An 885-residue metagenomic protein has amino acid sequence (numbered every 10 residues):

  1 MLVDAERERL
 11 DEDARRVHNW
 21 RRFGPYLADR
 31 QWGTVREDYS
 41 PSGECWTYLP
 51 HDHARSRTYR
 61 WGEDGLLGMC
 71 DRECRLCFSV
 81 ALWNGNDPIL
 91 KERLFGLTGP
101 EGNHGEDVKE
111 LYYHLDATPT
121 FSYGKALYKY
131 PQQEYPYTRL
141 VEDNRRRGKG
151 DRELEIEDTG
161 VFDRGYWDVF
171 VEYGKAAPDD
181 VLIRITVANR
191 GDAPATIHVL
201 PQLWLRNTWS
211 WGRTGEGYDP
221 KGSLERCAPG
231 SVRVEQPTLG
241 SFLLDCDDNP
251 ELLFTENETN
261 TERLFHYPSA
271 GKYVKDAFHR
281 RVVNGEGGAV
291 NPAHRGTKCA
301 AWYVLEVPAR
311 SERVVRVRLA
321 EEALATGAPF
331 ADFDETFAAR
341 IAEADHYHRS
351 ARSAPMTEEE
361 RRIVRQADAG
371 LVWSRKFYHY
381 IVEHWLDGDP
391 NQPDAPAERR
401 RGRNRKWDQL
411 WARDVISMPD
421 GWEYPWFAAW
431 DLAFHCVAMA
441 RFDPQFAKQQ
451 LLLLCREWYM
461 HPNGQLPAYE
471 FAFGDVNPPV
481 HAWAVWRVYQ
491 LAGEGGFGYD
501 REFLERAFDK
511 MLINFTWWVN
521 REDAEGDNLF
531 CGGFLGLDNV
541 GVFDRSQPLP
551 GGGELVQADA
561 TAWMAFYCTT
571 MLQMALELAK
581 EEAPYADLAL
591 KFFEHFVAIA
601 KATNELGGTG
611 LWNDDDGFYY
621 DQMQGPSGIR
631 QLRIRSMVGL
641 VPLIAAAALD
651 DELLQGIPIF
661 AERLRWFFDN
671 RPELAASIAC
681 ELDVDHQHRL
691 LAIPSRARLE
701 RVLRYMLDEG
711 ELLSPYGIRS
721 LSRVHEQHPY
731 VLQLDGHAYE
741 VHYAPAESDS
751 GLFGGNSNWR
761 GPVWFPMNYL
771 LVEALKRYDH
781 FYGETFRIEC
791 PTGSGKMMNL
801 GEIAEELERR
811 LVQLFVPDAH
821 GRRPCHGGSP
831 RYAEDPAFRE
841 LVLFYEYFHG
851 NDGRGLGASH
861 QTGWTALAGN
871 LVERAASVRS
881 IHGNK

Functional and structural regions predicted by a protein language model:
L2-S56, A81-K885: Acidic, mature catalytic/reactive cores of soluble proteins
E63: Transition-metal
L66: Basic, low-complexity intrinsically disordered segments
C70-E73, S79-L82: Intrinsically disordered, low-complexity segments
